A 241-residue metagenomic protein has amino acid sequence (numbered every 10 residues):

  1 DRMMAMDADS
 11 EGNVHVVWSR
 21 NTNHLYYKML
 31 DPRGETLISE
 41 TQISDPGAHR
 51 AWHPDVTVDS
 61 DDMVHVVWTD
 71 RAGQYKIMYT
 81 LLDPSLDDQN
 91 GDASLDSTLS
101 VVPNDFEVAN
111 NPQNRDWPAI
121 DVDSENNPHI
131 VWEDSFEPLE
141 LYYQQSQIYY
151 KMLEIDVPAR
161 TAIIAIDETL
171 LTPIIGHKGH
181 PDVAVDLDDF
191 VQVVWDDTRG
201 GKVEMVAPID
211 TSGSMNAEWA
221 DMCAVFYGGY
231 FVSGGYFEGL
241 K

Functional and structural regions predicted by a protein language model:
D1-G201: Extracellular, repeat-based ectodomains that mediate carbohydrate processing or recognition
G201-V203, P208, G213-K241: …and closely analogous acidic/polar surface helices at protein-protein or active-site interfaces in A-domain-like
